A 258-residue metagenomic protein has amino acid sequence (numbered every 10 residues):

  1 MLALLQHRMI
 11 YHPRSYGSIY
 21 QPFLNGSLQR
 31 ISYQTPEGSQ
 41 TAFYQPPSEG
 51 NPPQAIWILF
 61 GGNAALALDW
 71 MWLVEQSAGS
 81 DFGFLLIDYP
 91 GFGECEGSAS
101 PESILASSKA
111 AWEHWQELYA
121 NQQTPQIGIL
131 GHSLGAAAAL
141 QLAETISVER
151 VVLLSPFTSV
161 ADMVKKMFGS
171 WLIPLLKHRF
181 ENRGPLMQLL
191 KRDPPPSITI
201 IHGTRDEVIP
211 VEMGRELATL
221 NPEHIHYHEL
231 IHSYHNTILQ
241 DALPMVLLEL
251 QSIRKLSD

Functional and structural regions predicted by a protein language model:
M1-Q34: An N-terminal hydrophobic leader/cap segment in hydrolases
S39-W115: Membrane-embedded segments
W72-L73, N182, P210-T219, A242: Short alpha-helix in the alpha/beta-hydrolase fold that links the catalytic acid
L130-G135, A139: Gly/Ala-rich beta-loop-alpha elbow adjacent to hydrolase catalytic centers
A138-K191, Q240: Hydrolase active-site cap/lid region
L189-P195, T199-D206: Short beta-strand/loop motif that positions the catalytic acidic residue of the alpha/beta-hydrolase fold
V208, S233-P244: Catalytic histidine-centered segment of alpha/beta-hydrolase-like enzymes
R215-I238: Catalytic histidine neighborhood in serine/cysteine hydrolases with alpha/beta-hydrolase-type architecture
